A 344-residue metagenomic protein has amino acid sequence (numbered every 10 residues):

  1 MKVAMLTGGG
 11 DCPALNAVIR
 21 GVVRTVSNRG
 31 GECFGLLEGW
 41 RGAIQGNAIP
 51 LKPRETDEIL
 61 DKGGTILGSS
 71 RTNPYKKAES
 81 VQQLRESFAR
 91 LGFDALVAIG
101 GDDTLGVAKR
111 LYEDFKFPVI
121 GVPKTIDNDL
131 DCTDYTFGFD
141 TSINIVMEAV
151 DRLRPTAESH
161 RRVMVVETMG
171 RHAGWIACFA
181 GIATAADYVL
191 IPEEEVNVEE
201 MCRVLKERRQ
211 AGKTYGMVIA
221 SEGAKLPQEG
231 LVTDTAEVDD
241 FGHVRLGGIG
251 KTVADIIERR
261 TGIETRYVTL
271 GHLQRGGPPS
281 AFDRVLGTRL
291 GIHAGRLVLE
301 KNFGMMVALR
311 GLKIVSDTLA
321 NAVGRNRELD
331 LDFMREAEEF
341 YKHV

Functional and structural regions predicted by a protein language model:
M1-I44: N-terminal phosphate-binding or glycine-rich loops at protein starts, especially the Walker A/P-loop of NTPases
G8-D11, L36-G42, R71-T72, G101-D102 (+5 more regions): Short, ordered loop/turn segments at secondary-structure junctions
C12-V22, I44, K77-E79, L96-K109 (+5 more regions): Short glycine/serine/threonine-rich phosphate/pyrophosphate-binding segments that cradle anionic phosphate groups
R20-N28, I49-E55, R110-I120, F137-T141 (+1 more regions): A glycine- and small-aliphatic-rich helix-loop capping segment at beta-alpha/alpha-beta transitions that lines
C33, S87, A95-G100, K109-R110 (+3 more regions): Accessory alpha-helical/coil subdomains and C-terminal extensions that flank or cap enzyme catalytic cores
A43-A98, D103-T104, Y135-E148, V344: Glycine-rich oxoanion-binding loops at beta->alpha junctions
R245-V344: C-terminal non-catalytic interaction/assembly regions of soluble proteins
